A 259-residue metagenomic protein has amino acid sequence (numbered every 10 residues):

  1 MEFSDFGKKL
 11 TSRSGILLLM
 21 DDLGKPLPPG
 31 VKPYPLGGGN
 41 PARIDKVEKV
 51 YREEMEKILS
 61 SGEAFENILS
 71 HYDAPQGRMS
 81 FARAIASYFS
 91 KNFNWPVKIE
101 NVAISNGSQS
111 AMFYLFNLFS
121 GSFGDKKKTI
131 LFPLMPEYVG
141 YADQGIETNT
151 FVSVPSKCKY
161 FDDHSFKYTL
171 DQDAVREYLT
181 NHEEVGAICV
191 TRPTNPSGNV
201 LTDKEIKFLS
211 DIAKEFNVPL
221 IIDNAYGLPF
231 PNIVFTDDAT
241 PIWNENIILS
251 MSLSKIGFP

Functional and structural regions predicted by a protein language model:
M1-S80, S87-K91, V218: N-terminal "arm"/small-domain region of PLP-dependent enzymes with the aminotransferase-like
N40-R43, S108-S110, Y138, K255: Gly/Ser/Thr-rich loops at beta-strand to alpha-helix junctions that form or flank small-molecule/cofactor-binding
N67-F216, I221-I248: Conserved core of the PLP fold type I
I248-P259: PLP-dependent aminotransferase class I/II
